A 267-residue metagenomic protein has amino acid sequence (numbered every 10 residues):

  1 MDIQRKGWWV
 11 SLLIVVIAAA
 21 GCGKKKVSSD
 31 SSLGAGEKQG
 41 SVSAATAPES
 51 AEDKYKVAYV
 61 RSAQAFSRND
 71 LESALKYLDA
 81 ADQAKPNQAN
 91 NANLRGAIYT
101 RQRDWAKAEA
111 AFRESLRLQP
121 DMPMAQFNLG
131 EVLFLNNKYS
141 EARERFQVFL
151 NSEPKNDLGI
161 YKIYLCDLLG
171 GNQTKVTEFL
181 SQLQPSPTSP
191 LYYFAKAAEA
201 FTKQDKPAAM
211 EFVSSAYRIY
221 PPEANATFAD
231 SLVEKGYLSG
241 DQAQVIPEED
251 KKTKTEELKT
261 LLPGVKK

Functional and structural regions predicted by a protein language model:
V27-S41, A45, K203, A208-K267: Terminal, low-structured helical/coil segments at or just beyond the last alpha-helical repeat
A51-N87, L94-R101: Alpha-helical segment of the N-proximal tetratricopeptide repeat
K56, N90, M124, L158 (+2 more regions): Start-of-helix register in tetratricopeptide repeats
S67-R68, R101-Q102, L135-N136, L169 (+1 more regions): Register position in tetratricopeptide repeats
A84, L118, N151-E153, P185-S186 (+1 more regions): Structural marker of alpha-solenoid helical repeat scaffolds
N93-L94, N128, K162-I163, A195: Canonical tetratricopeptide repeat
